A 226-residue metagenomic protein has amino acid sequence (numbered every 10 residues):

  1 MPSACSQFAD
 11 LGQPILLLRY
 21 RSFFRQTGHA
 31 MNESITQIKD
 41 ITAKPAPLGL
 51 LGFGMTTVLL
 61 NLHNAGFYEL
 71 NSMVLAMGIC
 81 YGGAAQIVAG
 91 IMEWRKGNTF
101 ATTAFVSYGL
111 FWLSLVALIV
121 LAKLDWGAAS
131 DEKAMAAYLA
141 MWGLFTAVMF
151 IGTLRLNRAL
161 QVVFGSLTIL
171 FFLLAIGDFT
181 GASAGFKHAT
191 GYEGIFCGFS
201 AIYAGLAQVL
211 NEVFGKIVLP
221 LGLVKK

Functional and structural regions predicted by a protein language model:
D10-A30: Short, Lys/Arg-enriched N-terminal segments with co-localized hydrophobic residues within the first ~10-30 amino acids
M31-A89, E93: N-terminal topogenic module of multi-pass integral membrane proteins
L70-G82, A129-M141, F164, G191-I195: Structural signature of hydrophobic alpha-helical transmembrane segments
Q86-K96, V148-R155: C-terminal ends of transmembrane helices
T102, V106, L110-A137: Helix-adjacent hinge/juxtasegments
A137-V148, R158-F179, F186-A207: Alpha-helical membrane segments in multi-pass integral membrane proteins
G215-K226: Short, highly charged, low-complexity non-transmembrane loops/tails of multi-pass membrane proteins
